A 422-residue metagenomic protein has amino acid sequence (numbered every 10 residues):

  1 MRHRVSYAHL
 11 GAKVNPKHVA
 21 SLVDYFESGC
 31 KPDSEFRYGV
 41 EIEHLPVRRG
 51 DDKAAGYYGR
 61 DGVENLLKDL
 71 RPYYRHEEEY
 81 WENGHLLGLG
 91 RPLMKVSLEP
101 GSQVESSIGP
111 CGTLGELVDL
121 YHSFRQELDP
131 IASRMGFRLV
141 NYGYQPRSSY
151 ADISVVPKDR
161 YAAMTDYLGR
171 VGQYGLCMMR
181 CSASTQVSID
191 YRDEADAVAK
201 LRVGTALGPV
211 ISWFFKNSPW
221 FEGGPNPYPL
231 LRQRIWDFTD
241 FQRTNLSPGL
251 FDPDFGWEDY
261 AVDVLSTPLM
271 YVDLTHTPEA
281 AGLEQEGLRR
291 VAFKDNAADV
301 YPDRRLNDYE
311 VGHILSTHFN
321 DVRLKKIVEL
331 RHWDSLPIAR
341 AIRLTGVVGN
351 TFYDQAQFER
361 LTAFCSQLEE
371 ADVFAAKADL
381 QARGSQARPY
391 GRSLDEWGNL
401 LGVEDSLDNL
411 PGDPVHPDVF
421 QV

Functional and structural regions predicted by a protein language model:
R2-Q173, C181, R340, L344-V348 (+2 more regions): Terminal catalytic/cofactor-binding subdomain
P32, G112-E116, L120, S188-R192 (+3 more regions): Conserved aromatic-histidine-acidic binding/catalytic patches
H44, V187, L330: Conserved, mostly hydrophobic/aromatic
V47-R49, G109, D190-R192, W333 (+1 more regions): Solvent-exposed residues in well-ordered beta-strands and their adjoining turns, especially edge/terminal strands
A55, L114-E116, A197-A199, S212 (+2 more regions): Short helix/loop capping segments that flank catalytic or ligand/cofactor-binding pockets
P72, P130, A206-P209, W213 (+1 more regions): Short, intrinsically disordered, mixed-charge
S133-R134, R138-V140, Y144-R323: Loop-rich catalytic cores of soluble enzymes, especially ATP-dependent carboxylate-amine ligases and other
E284-F374: Long, well-ordered mid-to-C-terminal structural blocks that present hydrophobic/aromatic surfaces
